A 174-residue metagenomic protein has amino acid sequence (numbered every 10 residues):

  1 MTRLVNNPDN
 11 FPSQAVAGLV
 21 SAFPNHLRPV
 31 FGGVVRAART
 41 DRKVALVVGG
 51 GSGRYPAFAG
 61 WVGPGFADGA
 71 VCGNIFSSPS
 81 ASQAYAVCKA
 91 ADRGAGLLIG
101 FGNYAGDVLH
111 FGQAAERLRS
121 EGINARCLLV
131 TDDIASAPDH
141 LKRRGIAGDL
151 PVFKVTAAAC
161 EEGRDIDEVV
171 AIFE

Functional and structural regions predicted by a protein language model:
M1-L46: N-terminal amphipathic/basic leader segments beginning at the initiator methionine
T2, V44-G51, A67-A70, G96-A105 (+3 more regions): Short glycine-rich or small-residue beta-strand-to-loop segments that form or flank ligand, phosphate, metal/Fe-S
G18-H26, G65, G69, V87-G94 (+4 more regions): Change "in soluble alpha/beta enzymes" to "in soluble alpha/beta proteins
G32-P64, V71: Glycine-rich, flexible N-terminal cofactor/catalytic loop recognition
R54, F58-G94: Glycine-rich oxoanion-binding loops at beta->alpha junctions
Y55-F58, S82-Y85, G106-G112, A135-P138: Short glycine/serine/threonine-rich phosphate/pyrophosphate-binding segments that cradle anionic phosphate groups
A70-I75, R119-K142: Short, acidic/small-residue loops that bind anionic groups at enzyme active sites
S136-I146, P151-E174: Internal, active-site/partner-interface "lid" segment
